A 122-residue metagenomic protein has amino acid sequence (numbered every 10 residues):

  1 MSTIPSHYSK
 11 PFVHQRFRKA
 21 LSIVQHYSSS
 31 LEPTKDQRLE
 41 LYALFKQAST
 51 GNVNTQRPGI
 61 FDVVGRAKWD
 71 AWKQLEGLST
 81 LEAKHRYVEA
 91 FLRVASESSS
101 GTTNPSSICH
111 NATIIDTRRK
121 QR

Functional and structural regions predicted by a protein language model:
S2, Y8, Q15-R18, L92 (+1 more regions): Intrinsically disordered, low-complexity regulatory segments in eukaryotic proteins
T3-R38: Calponin-homology-like cytoskeleton-binding modules and closely related N-terminal microtubule-contacting segments
V24, Y42, S49, Y87-A95: Amphipathic alpha-helical interface segments used for dimerization/assembly
L31, N52-Q56, E82-A83, S98-S106: Short, flexible/disordered secondary-structure transition segments
D36-L81: N-terminal helical oligomerization/adaptor modules that nucleate signalosome assembly
G65-R66, E76-T102: Chromatin/DNA-recognition segments of nuclear transcriptional regulators
